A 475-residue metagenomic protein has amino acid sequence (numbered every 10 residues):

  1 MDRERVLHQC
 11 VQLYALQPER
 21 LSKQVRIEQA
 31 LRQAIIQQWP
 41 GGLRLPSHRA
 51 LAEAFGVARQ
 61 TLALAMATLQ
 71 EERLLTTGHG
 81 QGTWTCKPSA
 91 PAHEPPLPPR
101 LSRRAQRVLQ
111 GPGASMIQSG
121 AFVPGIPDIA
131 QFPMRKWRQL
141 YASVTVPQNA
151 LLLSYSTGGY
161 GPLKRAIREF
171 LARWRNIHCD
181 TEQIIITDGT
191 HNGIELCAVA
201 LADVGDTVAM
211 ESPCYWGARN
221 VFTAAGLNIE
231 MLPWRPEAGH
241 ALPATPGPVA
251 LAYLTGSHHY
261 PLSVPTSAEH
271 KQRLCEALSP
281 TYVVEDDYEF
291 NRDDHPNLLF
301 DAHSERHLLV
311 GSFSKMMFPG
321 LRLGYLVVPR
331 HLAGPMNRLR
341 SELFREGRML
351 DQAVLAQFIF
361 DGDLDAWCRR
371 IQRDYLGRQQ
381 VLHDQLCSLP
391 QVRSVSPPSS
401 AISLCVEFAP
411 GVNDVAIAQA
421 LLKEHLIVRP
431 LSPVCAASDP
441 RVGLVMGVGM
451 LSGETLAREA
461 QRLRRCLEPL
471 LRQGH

Functional and structural regions predicted by a protein language model:
M1-A142, N337, S341-R348, Q352 (+8 more regions): N-terminal basic, amphipathic alpha-helical segments
G80, H303-P335, L350: Active-site PLP attachment segment
A150-P280, F290-H303, Y375, L471-H475: Conserved core of the PLP fold type I
P213-W216, S432-A436: Short, polar loop motifs at secondary-structure junctions
T281, H307, V392, L426: Short, conserved active-site loop motifs that form the nucleotide-linked donor/cofactor pocket
R330-P335, L364-D365, G411: Short helix-loop capping/hinge motifs at secondary-structure junctions, enriched in acidic/polar residues
